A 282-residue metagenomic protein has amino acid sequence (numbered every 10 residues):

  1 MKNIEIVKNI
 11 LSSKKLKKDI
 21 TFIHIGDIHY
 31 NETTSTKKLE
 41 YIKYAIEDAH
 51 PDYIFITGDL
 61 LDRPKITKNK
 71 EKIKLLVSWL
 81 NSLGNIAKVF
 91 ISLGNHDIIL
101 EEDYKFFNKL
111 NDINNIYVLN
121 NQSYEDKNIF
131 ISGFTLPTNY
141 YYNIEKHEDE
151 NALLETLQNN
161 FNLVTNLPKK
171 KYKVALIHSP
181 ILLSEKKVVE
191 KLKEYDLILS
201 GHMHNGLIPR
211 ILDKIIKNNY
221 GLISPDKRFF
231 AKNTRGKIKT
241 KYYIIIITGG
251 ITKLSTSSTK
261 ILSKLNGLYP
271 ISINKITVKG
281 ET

Functional and structural regions predicted by a protein language model:
M1-T33: Acidic, histidine-bearing metal-coordination/catalytic regions of metal-dependent phosphoesterases
S12-I23, S123-L136, P168-V174, K239-I245 (+1 more regions): Beta-strand-turn-beta hairpins that frame and shape the catalytic cleft of phosphate-ester-processing enzymes
H24-G26, Y53-D59, K88-N95, Y117-N121 (+3 more regions): Active-site neighborhood of phospho(di)ester-bond hydrolases with catalytic His/Asp-centered motifs
H24-L39, L61-K72, I98-E102, N139-N151 (+2 more regions): Acidic/histidine-rich helix-loop elements that form or flank divalent-metal/phosphate-binding sites at the catalytic
T34-D126: Core catalytic region of metal-dependent phosphoesterases/phosphodiesterases, especially metallo-beta-lactamase-like
A49, L80-I86, L167-K169, V188-E194 (+1 more regions): Short, conserved loop/helix-junction motifs that constitute active-site signature segments in enzyme catalytic cores
I113-N114, K127-I177, L183-E190, S258-P270: Binuclear metal-dependent hydrolase catalytic cores centered on His/Asp/Glu-rich metal-binding motifs
P180-S272: Conserved beta-sheet core of the metallophosphoesterase superfamily
